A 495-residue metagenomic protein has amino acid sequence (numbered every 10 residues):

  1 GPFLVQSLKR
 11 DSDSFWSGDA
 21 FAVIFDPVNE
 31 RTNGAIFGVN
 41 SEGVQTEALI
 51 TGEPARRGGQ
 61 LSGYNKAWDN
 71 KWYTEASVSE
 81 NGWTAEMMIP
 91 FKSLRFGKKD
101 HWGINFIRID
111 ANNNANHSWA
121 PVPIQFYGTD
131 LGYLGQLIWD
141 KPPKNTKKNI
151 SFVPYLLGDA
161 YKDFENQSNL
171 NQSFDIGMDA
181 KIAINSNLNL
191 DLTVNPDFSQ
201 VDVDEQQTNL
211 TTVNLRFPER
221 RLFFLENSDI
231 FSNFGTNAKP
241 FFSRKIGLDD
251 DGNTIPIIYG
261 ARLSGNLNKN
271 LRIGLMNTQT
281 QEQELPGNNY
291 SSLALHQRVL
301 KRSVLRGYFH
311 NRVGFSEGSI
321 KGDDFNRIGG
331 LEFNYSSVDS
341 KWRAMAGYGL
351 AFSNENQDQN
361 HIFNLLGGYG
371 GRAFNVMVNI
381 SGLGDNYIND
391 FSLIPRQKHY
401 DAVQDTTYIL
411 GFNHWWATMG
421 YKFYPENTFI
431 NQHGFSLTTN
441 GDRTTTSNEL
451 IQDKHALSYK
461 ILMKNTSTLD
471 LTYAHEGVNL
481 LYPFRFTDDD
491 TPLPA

Functional and structural regions predicted by a protein language model:
G1-R298, R306-G307: Structural preference for beta-rich elements and adjacent junctions enriched in aromatics
A20-A22, T84-E86, S151-Y155, G177-M178 (+10 more regions): Membrane-embedded beta-strand positions in outer-membrane beta-barrel channels/transporters
S41, F91, R108-D110, G158-K162 (+10 more regions): Transmembrane beta-strands of outer-membrane beta-barrel pores
I50-G52, H117-W119, F164-N169, D204-Q207 (+7 more regions): Outer-membrane beta-barrel translocator domains and adjoining extracellular loop/strand segments of Gram-negative
E86, G103, S151-Y155, N189-T193 (+7 more regions): Residue-level detector of the transmembrane beta-barrel scaffold of outer-membrane proteins
L94-D100, P142-I150, N187, N270 (+5 more regions): Short loop/turn motifs that connect adjacent beta-strands in outer-membrane beta-barrel proteins
P256-I258, S264, D339, R343-A495: Exposed, low-structure sequence patches enriched in small/polar residues
E282-L365, G384: Beta-propeller domains
